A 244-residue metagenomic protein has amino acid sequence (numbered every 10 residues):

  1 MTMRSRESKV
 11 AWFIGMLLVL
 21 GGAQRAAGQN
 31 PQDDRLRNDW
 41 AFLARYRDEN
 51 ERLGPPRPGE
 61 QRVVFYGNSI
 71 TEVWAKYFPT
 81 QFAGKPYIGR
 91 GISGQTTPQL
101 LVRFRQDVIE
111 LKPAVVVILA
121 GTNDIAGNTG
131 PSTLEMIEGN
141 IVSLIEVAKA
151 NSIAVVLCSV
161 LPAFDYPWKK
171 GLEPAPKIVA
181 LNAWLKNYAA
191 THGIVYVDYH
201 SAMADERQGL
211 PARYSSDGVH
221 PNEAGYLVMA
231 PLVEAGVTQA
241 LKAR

Functional and structural regions predicted by a protein language model:
M1-Y66, T71-E72, K76, T80-Q81 (+3 more regions): N-terminal secretory targeting modules
I14, L161-R244: Catalytic His-Asp segment of secreted/periplasmic serine-dependent ester chemistry enzymes
R62-G67, Y87-G91, V115-A120, V155-S159 (+2 more regions): Structural recognition of the beta-strand scaffold that forms the well-ordered cores of secreted hydrolase catalytic
G67, T97, L101, R105 (+7 more regions): Extracytoplasmic/secreted envelope proteins and their assembly/folding machinery, especially bacterial periplasmic
T71-I92, T97-G139, L161-A163: Oxyanion-hole/transition-state-stabilizing segment in secreted/luminal serine hydrolases and related acyltransferases
G89-G94, T129-L134, I145, K169-L172 (+1 more regions): Second-shell loop/turn segments in exported
L119-I125, L144-V179: Active-site segments of SGNH/GDSL-like serine hydrolases that catalyze O-acetyl group transfer/hydrolysis on lipids
L134-C158, K186-I194: Charged, glycine-enriched surface loops/patches that mediate electrostatic binding to polyanionic ligands
